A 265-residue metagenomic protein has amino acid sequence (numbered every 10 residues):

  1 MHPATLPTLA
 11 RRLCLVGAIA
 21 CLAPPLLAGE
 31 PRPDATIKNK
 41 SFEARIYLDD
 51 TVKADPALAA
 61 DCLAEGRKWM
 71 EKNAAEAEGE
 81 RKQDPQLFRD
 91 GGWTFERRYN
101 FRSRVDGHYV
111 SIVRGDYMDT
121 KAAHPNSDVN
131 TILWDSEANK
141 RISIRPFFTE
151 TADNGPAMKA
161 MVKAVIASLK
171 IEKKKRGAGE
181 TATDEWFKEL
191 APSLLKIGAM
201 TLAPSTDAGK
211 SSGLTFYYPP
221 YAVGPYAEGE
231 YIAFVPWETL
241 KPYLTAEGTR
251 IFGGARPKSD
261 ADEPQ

Functional and structural regions predicted by a protein language model:
H2-G17: Bacterial N-terminal signal peptides that target proteins for export
A23-P24: N-terminal signal peptide c-region/cleavage motif recognized by signal peptidases
A28-Q265: Compositionally biased intrinsically disordered regions enriched in Thr/Gly
